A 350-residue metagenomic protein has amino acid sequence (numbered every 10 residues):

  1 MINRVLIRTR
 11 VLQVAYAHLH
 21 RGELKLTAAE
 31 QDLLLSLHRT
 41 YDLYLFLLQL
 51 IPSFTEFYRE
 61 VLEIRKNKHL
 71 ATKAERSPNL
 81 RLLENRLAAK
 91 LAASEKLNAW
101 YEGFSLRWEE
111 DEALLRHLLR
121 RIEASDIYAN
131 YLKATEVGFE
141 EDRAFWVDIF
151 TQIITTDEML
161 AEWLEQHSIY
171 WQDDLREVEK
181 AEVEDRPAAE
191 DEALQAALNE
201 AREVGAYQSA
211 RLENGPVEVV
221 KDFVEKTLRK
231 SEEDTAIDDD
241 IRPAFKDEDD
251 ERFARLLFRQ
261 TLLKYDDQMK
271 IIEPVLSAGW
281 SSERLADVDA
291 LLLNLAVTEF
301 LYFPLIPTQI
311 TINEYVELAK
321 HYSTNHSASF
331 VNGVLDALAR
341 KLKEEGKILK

Functional and structural regions predicted by a protein language model:
M1-K350: Class I Rossmann-like S-adenosyl-L-methionine
